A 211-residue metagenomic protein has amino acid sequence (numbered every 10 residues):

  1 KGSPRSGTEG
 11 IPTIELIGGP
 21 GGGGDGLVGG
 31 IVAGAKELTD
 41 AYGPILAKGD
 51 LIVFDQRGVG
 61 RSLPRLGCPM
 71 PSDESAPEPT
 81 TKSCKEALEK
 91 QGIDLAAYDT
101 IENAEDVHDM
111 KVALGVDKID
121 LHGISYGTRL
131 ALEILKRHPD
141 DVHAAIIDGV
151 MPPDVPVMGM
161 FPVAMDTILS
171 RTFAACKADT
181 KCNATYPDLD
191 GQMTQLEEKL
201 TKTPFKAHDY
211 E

Functional and structural regions predicted by a protein language model:
K1-Y210: Gly/Pro-rich cap/lid or specificity-loop segments adjacent to the active site
